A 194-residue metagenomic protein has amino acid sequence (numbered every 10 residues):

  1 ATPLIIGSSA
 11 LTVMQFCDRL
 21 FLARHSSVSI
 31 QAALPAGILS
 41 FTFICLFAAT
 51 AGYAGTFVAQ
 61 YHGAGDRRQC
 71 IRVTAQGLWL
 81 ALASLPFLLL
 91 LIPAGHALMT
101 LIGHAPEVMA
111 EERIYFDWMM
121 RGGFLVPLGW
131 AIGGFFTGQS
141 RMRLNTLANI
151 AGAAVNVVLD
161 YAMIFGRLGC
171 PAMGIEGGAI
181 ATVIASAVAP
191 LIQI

Functional and structural regions predicted by a protein language model:
A1-L4, V58-F124, C170-I194: Short alpha-helical transmembrane segments in multi-pass integral membrane proteins
A1-V13, C17, L39-L46, A83 (+2 more regions): Residue-level signal for short hydrophobic patches within transmembrane helices of multi-pass membrane transporters
L4, S8, R19-L20, T56 (+5 more regions): Transmembrane alpha-helix boundary and packing residues in multipass membrane permease domains and related
S9, V13-Q31, M99-P106, A162-M173: Helix-terminus/linker motif at the lipid-water interface of multi-pass membrane proteins
L22-F41, E107-R113, I175-E176, I180: Interfacial/gating helices of multi-pass transporter permease domains
A32-L89, P93, V126-N145: Small-residue-rich hydrophobic transmembrane alpha-helices
R68, L78-A81, F135-A162, E176-V183: Alpha-helical transmembrane segments of multi-pass membrane transporters/permeases
L91-I92, W130, L144-M173, A187-Q193: Alpha-helical transmembrane segments of multi-pass membrane transporters and transport-associated inner-membrane enzymes
